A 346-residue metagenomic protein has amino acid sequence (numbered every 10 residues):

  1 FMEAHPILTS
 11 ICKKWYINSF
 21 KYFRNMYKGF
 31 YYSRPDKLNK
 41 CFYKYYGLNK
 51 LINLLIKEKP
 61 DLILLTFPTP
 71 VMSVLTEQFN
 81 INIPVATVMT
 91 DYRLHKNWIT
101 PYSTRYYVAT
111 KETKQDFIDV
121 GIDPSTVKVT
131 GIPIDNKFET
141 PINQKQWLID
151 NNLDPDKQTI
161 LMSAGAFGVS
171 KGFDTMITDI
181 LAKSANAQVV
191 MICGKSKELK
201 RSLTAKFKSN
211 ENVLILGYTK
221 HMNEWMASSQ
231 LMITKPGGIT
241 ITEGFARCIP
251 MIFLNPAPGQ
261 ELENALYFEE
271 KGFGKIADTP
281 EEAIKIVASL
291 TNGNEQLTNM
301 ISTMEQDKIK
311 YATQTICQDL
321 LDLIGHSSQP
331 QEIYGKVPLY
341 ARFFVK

Functional and structural regions predicted by a protein language model:
F1-I56: Conserved N-terminal ligand/cofactor-binding loop architecture of enzyme catalytic domains
L55, T87, N97-Y107: A conserved, positively charged/aromatic
T104-A166: A nucleotide-sugar donor-handling region in carbohydrate enzymes
L153-S228: Donor-nucleotide binding loops and adjacent catalytic segments primarily of GT-B fold Leloir glycosyltransferases
A227-G237: Acidic donor-binding loop of glycosyltransferase active sites
S229-Q230, C248-P250: A short alpha->beta transition loop at the rim of the catalytic pocket in nucleotide-sugar-dependent
E269-G272, T279-E295: C-terminal "capping" alpha-helix adjacent to the active site of nucleotide-linked donor transferases in cell-envelope
N294-K346: C-terminal amphipathic helix plus adjacent low-complexity, charged tail appended to glycosyltransferase catalytic
